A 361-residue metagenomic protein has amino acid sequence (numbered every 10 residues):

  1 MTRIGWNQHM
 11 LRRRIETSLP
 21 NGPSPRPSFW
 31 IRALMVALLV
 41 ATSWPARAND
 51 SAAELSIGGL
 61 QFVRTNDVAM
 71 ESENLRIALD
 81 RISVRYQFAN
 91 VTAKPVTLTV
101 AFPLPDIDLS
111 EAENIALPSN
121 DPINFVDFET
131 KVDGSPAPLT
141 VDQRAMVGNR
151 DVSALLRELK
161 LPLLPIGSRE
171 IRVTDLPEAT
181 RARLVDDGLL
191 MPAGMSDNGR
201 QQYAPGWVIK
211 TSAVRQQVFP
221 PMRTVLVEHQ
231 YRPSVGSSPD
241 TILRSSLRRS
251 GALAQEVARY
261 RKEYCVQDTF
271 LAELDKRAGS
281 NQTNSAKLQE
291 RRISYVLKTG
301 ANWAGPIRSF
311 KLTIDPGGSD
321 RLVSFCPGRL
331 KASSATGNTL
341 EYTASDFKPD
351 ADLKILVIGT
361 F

Functional and structural regions predicted by a protein language model:
M1-F29: N-terminal secretory signal peptides that target proteins for export/translocation
R3, S43-A46: Non-catalytic, low-structured ubiquitin/UBL-interacting segments
M10, F29-I31, A101-P105: Proline-rich low-complexity regions
P23, A37-L38, L288, V296: Intrinsically disordered, low-complexity regions enriched in Ser/Pro/Gly/Gln/His and often acidic
P27-F29, A37, L60: Short non-domain terminal segments
R32-T42: Bacterial N-terminal signal peptides
A46-F361: Lumenal/extracellular ectodomains and adaptor appendage modules of the eukaryotic vesicle/secretory system
